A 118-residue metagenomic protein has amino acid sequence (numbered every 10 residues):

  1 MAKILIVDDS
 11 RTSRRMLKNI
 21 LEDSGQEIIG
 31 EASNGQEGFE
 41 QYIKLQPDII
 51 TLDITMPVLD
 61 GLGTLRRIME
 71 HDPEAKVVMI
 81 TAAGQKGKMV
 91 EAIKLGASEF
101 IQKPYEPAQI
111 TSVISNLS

Functional and structural regions predicted by a protein language model:
R11-G30: Two-component/phosphorelay signaling modules centered on CheY-like receiver
R15, G63, G84-E99: Alpha4 helix (beta4-alpha4-beta5 surface) of REC/receiver domains from two-component response regulators
N34-E37, D60-G63: Acidic catalytic/metal-coordinating carboxylates
L45-T51: Active-site beta3 strand of CheY-like receiver
I50, V77, F100-I101: Two-component signal transduction core modules
M56: Receiver (REC) domain active-site loop signature in two-component systems and cognate sites in sensor histidine kinases
Y105-I114: C-terminal output helix
